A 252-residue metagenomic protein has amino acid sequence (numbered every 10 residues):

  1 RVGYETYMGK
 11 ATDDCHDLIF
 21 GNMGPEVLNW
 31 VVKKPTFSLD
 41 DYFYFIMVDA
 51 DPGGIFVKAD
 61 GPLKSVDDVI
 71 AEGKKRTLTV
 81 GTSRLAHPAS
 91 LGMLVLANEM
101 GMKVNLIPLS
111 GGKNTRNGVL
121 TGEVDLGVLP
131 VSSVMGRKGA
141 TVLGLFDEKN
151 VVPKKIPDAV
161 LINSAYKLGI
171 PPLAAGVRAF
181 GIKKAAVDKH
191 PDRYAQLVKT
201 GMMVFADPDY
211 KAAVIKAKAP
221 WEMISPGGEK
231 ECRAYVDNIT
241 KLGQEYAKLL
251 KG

Functional and structural regions predicted by a protein language model:
R1, C15-L28, M47-A50, G127-A140: Ligand-binding clamshell of periplasmic/extracellular solute-binding protein-like
R1-Y4, R116-N117: Structural motif
T6-D17, N29-N114, A165, R178-A212: Hinge/capping helix and adjacent helix->loop/strand transition within the periplasmic-binding protein
N22-M23, G61, S110-G111, G227-K230: Short beta->alpha linker loops
A50, S133-P208, D237-K241: C-terminal lobe and pocket-closing loops of periplasmic/extracytoplasmic Venus-flytrap solute-binding proteins
G81-V160: Ligand-binding pocket segment of bilobal, Venus flytrap-like solute-binding proteins
N98, D192-G252: An extracytoplasmic/periplasmic, membrane-proximal ligand-sensing/linker region
